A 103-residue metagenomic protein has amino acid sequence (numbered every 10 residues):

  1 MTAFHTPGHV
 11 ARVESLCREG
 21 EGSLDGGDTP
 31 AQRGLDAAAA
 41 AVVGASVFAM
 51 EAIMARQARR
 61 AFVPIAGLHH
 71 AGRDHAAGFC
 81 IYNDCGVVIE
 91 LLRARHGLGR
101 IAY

Functional and structural regions predicted by a protein language model:
M1-Y103: HDAC/HDAC-like amidohydrolase catalytic core signature
